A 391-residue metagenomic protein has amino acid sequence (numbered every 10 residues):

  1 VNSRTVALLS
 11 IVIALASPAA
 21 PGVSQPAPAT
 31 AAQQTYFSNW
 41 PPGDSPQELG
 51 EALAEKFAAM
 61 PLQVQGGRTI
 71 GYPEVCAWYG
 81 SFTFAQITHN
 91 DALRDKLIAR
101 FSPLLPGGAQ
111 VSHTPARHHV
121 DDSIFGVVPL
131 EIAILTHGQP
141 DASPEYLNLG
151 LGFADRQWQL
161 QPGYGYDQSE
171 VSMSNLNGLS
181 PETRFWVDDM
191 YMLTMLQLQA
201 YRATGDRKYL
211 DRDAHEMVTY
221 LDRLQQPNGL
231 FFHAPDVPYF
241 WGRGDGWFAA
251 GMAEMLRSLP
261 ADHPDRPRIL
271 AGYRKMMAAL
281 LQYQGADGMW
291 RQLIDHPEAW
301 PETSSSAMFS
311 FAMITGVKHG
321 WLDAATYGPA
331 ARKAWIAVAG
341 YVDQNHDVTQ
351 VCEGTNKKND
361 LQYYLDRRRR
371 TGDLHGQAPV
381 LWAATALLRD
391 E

Functional and structural regions predicted by a protein language model:
V1-N2: N-terminal secretory signal peptides that target proteins for export/translocation
A7-S17: Bacterial N-terminal signal peptides
P18-A27: Signal peptide processing junction and immediate N-terminal pro/mature segment of secreted/exported proteins
A29-V75, F84-I87, D91-G126, I132-L149 (+4 more regions): CBM-like carbohydrate-recognition segments
Q47-A54, I98-S102, Q159-M173, L221-L230 (+1 more regions): Acidic-glycine-rich active-site phosphate/pyrophosphate-binding loop
R68-S81, H118-A133, W186-M190, T194-Q197 (+1 more regions): Aromatic-lined, polymer-binding surfaces characteristic of secreted/periplasmic polysaccharide-degrading enzymes
D141, E145, R184-L293, A299-S310 (+4 more regions): Extended ligand-binding clefts on enzyme/binding-domain cores
Y146-D188: Asp-box/WD-like beta-propeller blade repeats and closely related beta-sheet repeat scaffolds
